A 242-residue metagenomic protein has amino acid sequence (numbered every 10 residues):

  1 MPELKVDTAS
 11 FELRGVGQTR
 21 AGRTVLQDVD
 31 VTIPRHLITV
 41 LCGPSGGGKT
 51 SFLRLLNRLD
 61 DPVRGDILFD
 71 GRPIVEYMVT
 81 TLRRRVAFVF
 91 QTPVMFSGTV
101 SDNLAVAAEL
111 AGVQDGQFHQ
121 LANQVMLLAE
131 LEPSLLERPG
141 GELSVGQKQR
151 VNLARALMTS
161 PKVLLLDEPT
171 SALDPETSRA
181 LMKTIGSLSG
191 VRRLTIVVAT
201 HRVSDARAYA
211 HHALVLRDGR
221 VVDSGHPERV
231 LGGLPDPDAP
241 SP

Functional and structural regions predicted by a protein language model:
N57: Helix-to-loop junction immediately C-terminal to a conserved catalytic motif
G65-P73, L82: Conserved ABC transporter NBD signature motif
Q117-L135: Conserved ABC ATPase "signature" region
P139-L143, Q147: Conserved ABC ATPase signature
L164-D167: Catalytic Walker B motif of ABC-type/P-loop ATPase nucleotide-binding domains
P175-T177: Helix N-cap at the start of a conserved alpha-helix in ABC-type nucleotide-binding domains
T200-H201: H-loop/switch region of ABC-family ATPase nucleotide-binding domains
